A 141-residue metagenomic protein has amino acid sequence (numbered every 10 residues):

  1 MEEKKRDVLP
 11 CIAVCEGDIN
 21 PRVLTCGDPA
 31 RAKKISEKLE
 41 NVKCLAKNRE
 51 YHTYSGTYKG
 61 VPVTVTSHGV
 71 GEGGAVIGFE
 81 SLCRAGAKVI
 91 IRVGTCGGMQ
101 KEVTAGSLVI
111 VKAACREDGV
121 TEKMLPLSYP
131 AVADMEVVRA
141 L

Functional and structural regions predicted by a protein language model:
E2-A140: Metabolite-binding pocket within alpha/beta catalytic cores that recognizes anionic/polar moieties
